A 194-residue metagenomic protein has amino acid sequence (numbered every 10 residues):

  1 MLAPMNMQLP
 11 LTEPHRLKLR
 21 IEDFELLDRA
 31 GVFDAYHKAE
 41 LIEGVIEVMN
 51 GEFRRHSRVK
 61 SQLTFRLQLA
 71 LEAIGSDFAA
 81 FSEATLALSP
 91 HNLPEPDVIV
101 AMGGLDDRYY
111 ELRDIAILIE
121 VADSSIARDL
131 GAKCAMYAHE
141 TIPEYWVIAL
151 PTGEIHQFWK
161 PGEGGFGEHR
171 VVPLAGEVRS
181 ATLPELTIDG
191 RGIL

Functional and structural regions predicted by a protein language model:
M1-L194: Gly/Pro/Ser/Thr-rich low-complexity, intrinsically disordered segments predominantly at protein N-termini
